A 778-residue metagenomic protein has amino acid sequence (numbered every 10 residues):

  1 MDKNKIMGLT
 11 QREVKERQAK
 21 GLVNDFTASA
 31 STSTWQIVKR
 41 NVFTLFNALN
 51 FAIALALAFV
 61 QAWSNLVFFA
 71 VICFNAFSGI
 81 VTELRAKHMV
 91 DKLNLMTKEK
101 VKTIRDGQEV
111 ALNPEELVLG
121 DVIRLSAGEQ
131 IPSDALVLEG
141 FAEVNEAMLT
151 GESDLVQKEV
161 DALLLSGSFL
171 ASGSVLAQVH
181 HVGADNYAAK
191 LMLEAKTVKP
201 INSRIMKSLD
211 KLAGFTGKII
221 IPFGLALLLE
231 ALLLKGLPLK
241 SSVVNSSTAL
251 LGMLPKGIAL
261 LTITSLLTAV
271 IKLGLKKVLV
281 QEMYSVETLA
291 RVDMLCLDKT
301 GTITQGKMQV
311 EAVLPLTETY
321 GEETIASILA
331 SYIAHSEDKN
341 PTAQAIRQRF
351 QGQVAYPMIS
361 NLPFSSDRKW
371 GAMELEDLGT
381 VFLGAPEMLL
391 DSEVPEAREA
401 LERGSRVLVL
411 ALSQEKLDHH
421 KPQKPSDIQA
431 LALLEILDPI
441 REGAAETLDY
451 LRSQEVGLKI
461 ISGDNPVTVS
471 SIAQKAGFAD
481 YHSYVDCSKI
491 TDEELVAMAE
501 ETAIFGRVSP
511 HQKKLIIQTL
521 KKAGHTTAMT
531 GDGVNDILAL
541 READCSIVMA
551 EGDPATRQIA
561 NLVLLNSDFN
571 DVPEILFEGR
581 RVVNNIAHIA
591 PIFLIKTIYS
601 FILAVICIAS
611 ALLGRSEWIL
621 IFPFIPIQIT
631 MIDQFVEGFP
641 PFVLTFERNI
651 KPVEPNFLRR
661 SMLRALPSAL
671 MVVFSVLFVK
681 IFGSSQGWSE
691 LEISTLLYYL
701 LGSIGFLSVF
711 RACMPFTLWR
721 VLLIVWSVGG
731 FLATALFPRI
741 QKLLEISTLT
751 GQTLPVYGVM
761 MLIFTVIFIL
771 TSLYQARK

Functional and structural regions predicted by a protein language model:
K3-G8, R12, R17-S29, F74-F77 (+3 more regions): Actuator/coupling domain of P-type ATPases
V23-K102, I346: Transmembrane helix-loop-helix hairpins at the membrane interface
A48-A70, K218-P255, L267-T268, K272-K277 (+3 more regions): Helix-interface capping motifs at the ends of transmembrane segments in multi-pass membrane proteins
S64-K98, R105, N202-L297, L451 (+3 more regions): Hydrophobic alpha-helical transmembrane segments
S78, Q108, H180-G183, K196 (+12 more regions): Conserved beta-strand/loop elements of the cytosolic catalytic core of P-type E1-E2 ATPases, chiefly in the P-domain
K98-K207, I490-A503: Cytosolic catalytic regions of P-type ion-transporting ATPases
L227, D338, D480-A528, A543 (+4 more regions): Membrane-embedded transport module
R291-Q429, I436, D449-Y450, L458-S470 (+5 more regions): Cytosolic catalytic regions of ATP/NTP-dependent phosphoryl-transfer enzymes
